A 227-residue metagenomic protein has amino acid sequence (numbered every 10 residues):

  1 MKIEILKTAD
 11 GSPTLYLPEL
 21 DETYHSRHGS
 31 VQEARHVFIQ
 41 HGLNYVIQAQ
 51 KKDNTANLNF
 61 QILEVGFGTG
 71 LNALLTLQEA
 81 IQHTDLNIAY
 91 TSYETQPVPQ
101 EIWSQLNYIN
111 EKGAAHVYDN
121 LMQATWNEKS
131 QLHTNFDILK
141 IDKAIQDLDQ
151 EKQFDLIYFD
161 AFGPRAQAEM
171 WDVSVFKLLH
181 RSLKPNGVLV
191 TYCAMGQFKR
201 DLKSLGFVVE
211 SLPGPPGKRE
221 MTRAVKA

Functional and structural regions predicted by a protein language model:
M1-F60, Q78-Y108: Rossmann-like AdoMet
L63-V65: Conserved beta-strand/loop positions that form the S-adenosyl-L-methionine
G70-L74: Glycine-rich SAM-binding Motif I of class I
I102-E151: S-adenosyl-L-methionine
D155-M170: A short SAM/SAH-binding and catalytic strip from SAM-dependent methyltransferases
L156-Y158, P185-C193: Conserved beta-strand signature within the Rossmann-like core of class I S-adenosyl-L-methionine
M170-N186: A short glycine-rich, Lys/Arg-flanked "PGG" loop and its adjoining helix->strand segment in the class I
L205-A227: Core SAM-dependent methyltransferase catalytic element
